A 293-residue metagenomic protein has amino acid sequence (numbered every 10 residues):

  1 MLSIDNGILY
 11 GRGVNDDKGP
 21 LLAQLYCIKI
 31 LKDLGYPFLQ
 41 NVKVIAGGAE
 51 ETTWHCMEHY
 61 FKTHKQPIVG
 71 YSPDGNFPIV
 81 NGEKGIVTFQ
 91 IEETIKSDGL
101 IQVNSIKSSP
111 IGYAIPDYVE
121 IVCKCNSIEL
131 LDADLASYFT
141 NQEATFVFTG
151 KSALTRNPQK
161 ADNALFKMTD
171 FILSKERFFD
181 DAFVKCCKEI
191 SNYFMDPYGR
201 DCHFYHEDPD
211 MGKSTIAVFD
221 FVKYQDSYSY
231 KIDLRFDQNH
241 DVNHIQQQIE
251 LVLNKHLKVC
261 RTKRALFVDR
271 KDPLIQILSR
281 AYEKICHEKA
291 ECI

Functional and structural regions predicted by a protein language model:
M1-A46, T52, K65-I68: Active-site metal-coordination/substrate-binding segment of hydrolases, especially metallo-dependent peptidases
S3-D5, A144-V147, R156, F221-R235 (+3 more regions): Zn-dependent metallopeptidase/amidohydrolase metal-coordination segment
D16-A23, V119, A164-K167, L274: Catalytic-loop motifs flanking and including active-site residues across diverse enzymes
I30, E129-Y138, K167-F178, Q248-H256 (+2 more regions): Generic non-transmembrane alpha-helical segments
E51, E58-D237: Midchain, well-structured core segments that form catalytic/ion-binding scaffolds
G70-S72, L257, C292: Conserved beta-strand scaffold positions in the cores of enzyme catalytic domains, especially in NTP/NDP-utilizing
I172, V259-R264: Short linear capping/connector segments at secondary-structure termini
H240-H244: Solvent-exposed, non-transmembrane alpha-helical starts
